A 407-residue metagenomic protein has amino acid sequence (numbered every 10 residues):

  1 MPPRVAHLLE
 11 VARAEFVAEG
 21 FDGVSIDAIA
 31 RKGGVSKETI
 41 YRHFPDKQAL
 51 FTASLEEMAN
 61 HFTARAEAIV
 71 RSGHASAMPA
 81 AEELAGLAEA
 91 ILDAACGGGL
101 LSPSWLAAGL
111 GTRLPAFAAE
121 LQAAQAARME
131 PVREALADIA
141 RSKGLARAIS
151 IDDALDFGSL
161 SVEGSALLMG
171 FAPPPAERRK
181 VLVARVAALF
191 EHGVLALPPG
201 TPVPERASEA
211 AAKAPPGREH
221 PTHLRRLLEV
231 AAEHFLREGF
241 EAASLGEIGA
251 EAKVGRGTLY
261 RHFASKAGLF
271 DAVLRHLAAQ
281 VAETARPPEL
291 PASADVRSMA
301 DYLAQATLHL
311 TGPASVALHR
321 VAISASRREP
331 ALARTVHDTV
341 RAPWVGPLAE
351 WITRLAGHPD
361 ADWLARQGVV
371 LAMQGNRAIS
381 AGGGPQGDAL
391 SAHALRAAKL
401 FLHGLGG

Functional and structural regions predicted by a protein language model:
H7, V11, E15-E57, R226 (+2 more regions): Helix-turn-helix
L9, A81, A85, E89 (+14 more regions): An amphipathic alpha-helix signature
E56-F62, R275-Q280: Short, basic, alpha-helical segments at the C-terminal edge of helix-turn-helix-like DNA-binding modules
A64-A66, R185-T222, R226-E229, A282-A285 (+3 more regions): Intrinsic disorder/low-complexity detector
E67-L101, S150-F157, G268, A285-A317: Hydrophobic alpha-helical connector segments
A95-A119, A166-G170, T311-D338, R377-A381: Amphipathic alpha-helical segments used for helix-helix packing
C96, S102, P115-S142, A317 (+1 more regions): Amphipathic alpha-helical packing segments from all-alpha helical-bundle domains
R141-L189, L197-R206, P215, R334 (+1 more regions): Hydrophobic/aromatic-rich alpha-helical bundle segments in the mid-to-C-terminal region
